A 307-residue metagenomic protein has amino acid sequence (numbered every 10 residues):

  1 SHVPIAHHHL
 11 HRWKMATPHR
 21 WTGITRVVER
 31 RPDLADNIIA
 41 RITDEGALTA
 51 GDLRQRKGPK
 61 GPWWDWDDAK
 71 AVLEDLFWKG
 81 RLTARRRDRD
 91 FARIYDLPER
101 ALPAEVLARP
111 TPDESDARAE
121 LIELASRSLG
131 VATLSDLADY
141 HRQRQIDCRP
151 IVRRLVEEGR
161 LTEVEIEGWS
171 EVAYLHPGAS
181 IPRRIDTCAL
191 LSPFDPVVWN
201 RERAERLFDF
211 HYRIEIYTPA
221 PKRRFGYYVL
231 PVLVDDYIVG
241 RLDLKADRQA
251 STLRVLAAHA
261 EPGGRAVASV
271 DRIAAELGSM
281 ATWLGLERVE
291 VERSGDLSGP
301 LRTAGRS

Functional and structural regions predicted by a protein language model:
S1-L190, D195-V198, R203, F210-S307: Long, low-complexity intrinsically disordered regions
